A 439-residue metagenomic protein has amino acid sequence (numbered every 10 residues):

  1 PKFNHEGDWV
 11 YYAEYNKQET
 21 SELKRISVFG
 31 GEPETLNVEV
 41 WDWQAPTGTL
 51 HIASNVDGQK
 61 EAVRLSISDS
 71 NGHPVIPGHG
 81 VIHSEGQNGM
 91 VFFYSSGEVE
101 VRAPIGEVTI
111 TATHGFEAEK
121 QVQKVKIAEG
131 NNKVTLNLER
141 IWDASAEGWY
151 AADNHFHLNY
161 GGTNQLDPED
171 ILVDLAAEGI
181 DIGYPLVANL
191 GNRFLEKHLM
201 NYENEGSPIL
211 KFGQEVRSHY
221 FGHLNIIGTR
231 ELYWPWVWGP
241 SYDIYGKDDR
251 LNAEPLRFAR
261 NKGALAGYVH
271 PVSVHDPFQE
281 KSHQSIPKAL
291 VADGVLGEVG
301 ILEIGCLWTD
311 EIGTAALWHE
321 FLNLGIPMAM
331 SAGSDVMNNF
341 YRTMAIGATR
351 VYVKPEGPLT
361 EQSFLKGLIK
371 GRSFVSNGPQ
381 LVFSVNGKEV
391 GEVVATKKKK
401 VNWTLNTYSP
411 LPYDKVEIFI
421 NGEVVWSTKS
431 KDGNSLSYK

Functional and structural regions predicted by a protein language model:
E6-D8: Short coil/turn segments that connect the beta-strands within blades of beta-propeller domains
V10-A13: Residue position within the beta-strands of beta-propeller blades
Q18-R25: Structural motif
S27-G31: Short loop/turn segments that connect beta-strands within beta-propeller blades
E34-T49, N55-G58: Beta-strand-rich domain onsets/edges
N55-V75, H79-E98, E107, A112-E139 (+3 more regions): C-terminal functional module detector
W149-M330, S334, N339-Y341: Catalytic cores of extracellular degradative/oxidative enzymes
